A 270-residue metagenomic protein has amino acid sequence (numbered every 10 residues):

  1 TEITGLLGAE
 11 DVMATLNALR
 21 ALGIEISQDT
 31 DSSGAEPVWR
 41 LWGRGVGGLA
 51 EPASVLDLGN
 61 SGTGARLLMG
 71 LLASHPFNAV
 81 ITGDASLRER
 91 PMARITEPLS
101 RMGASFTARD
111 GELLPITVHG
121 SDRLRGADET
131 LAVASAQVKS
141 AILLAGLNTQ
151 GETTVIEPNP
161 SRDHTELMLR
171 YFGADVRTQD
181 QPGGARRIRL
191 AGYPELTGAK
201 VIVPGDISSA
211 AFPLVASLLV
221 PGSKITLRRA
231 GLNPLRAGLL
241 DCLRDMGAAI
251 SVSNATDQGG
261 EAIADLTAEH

Functional and structural regions predicted by a protein language model:
T1-H270: Structural preference for solvent-exposed beta-strand-turn elements and adjacent flexible terminal/loop segments within
